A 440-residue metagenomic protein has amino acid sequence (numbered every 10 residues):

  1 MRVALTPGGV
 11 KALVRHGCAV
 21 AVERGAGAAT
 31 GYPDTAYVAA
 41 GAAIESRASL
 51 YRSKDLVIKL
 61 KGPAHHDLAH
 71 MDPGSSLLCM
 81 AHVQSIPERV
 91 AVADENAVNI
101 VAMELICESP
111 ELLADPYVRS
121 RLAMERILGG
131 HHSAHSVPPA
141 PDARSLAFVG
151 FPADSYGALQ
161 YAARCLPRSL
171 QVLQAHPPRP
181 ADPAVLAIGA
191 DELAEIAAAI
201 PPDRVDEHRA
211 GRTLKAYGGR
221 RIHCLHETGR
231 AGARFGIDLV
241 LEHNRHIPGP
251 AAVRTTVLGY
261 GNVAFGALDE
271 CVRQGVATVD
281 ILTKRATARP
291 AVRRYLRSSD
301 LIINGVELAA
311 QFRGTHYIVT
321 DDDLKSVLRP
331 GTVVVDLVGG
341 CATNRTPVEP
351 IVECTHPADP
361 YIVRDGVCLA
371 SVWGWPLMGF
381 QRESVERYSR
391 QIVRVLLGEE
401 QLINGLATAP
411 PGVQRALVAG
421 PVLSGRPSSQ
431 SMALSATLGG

Functional and structural regions predicted by a protein language model:
M1-G27, F148-Y161, A231-E307: Glycine-rich phosphate/diphosphate-binding loop of Rossmann-like nucleotide-binding domains
M1-V98, A175-A184, I188-I196, I200: An N-terminal-biased, well-structured beta-alpha scaffold segment characteristic of Rossmann-like dinucleotide-binding
A4-G8, Y32, R52, Q84 (+13 more regions): Conserved active-site and cofactor/substrate-binding residues in soluble primary-metabolism enzymes
V20, I44, I100-V101, A199 (+4 more regions): Hydrophobic beta-strand scaffold residues
K61-G62, A81-H82, V306-Q311, V338-G339 (+1 more regions): Short glycine-/small-residue-rich Rossmann-like dinucleotide-binding loops
H65-S169, H176-R179, A187-A252, S371-P376: Glycine/serine-rich phosphate-binding loop and adjoining beta1-alpha1 elements at the start of nucleotide-handling
E104-H132, A210-G249, G339-G440: Adenosine-phosphate binding glycine-rich loop
R285-V367: Rossmann-like adenosine-cofactor binding region
